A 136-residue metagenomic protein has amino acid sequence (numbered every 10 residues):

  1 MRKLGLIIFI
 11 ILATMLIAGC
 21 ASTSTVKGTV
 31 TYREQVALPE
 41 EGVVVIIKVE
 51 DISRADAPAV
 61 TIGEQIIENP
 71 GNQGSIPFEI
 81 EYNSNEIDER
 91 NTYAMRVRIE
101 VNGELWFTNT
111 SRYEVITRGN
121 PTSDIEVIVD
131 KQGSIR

Functional and structural regions predicted by a protein language model:
L16-G19: C-terminal motif of bacterial Sec signal peptides marking the signal peptidase cleavage site
A21-T23: Bacterial signal peptide processing site
V26-E34: A short, amphipathic beta-strand motif
A37, P58, E104-G119: Beta-sandwich strand segments
V44-E50, A94-R98: Beta-strand signatures of extracellular beta-sandwich domains
R54-E89: Tryptophan-paired
S75, V115-R136: Extracellular beta-sheet/turn segments enriched in Thr/Pro/Gly and aliphatic residues
I87, R98-N109: Short acidic/polar inter-strand loop motif in beta-rich domains
